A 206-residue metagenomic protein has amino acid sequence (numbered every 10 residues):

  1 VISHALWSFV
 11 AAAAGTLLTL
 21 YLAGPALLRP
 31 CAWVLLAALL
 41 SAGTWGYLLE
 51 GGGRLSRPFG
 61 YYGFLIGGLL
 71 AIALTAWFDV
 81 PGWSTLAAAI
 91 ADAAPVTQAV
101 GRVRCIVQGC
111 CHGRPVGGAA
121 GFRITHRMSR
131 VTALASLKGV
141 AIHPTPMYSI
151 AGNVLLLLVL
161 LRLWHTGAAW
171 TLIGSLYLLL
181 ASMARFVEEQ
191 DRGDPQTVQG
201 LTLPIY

Functional and structural regions predicted by a protein language model:
V1-Y206: Hydrophobic, membrane-interfacing alpha helices
